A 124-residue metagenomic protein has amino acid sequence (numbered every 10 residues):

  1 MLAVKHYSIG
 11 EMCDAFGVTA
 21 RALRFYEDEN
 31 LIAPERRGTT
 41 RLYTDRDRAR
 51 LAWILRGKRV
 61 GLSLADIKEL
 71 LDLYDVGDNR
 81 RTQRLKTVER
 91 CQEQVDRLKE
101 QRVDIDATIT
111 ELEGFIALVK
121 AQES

Functional and structural regions predicted by a protein language model:
M1-K5, D14, A33, D45-S124: Arg/Lys-rich, alpha-helical DNA-contact motif
I9-G10, R24: Residues within the helices of the helix-turn-helix
D14, E27-D28: Alpha-helical residues within the helix-turn-helix
A22, L42, D66: Residues in the helix-turn-helix
L23-R24, I54: Short, hydrophobic-biased segments on the C-terminal half of alpha helices that form "recognition helices"
N30-R36: Short, solvent-exposed alpha-helical "recognition" segments
R36-L42: Short, Lys/Arg-rich nucleic-acid/phosphate-binding segment
